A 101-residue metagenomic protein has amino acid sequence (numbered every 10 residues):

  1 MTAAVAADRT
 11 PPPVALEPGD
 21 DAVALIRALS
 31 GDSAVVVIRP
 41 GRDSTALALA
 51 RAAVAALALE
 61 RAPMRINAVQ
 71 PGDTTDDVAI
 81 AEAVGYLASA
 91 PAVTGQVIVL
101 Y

Functional and structural regions predicted by a protein language model:
M1-A62, Q70-T75: Catalytic loop of short-chain dehydrogenase/reductase
M64, Q70-Y101: C-terminal helical subdomain
